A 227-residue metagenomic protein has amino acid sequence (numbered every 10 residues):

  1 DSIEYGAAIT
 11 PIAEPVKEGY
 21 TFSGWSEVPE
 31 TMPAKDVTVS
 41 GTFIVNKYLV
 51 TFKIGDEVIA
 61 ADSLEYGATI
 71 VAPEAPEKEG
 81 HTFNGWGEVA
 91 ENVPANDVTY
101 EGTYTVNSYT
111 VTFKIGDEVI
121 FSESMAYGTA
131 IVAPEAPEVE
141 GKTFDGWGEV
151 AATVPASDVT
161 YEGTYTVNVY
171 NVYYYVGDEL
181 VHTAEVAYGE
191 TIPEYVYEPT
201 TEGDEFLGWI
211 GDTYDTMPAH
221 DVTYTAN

Functional and structural regions predicted by a protein language model:
D1-N227: Secondary-structure capping and domain/repeat boundary segments
